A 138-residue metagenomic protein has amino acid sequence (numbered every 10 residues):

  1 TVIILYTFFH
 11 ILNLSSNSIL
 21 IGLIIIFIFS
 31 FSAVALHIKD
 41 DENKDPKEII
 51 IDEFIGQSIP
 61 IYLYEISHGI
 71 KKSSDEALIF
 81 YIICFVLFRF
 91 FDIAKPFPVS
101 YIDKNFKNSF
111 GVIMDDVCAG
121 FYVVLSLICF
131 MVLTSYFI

Functional and structural regions predicted by a protein language model:
T1-F9, N17-F29, H37: Short Lys/Arg-rich amphipathic alpha-helical segments
T1-Y6, I59-P60, Y122-V124: Short hydrophobic alpha-helical segments that form membrane-spanning helices or hydrophobic packing faces of helical
Y6, L23-S32, Y81-I93: Alpha-helical transmembrane segments of multi-pass membrane proteins
Y6-L20, I61-F80, M131-I138: Helix-coil boundary and interhelical linker segments in multi-pass alpha-helical membrane proteins
L14-G22, K44, E76-C84, K107 (+1 more regions): Membrane-interface starts of transmembrane alpha-helices
S32-I59, R89-F121: Interhelical loop and helix-boundary elements at the membrane-water interface of polytopic inner-membrane proteins
D116-T134: Final/C-terminal transmembrane alpha-helix of multipass membrane proteins
